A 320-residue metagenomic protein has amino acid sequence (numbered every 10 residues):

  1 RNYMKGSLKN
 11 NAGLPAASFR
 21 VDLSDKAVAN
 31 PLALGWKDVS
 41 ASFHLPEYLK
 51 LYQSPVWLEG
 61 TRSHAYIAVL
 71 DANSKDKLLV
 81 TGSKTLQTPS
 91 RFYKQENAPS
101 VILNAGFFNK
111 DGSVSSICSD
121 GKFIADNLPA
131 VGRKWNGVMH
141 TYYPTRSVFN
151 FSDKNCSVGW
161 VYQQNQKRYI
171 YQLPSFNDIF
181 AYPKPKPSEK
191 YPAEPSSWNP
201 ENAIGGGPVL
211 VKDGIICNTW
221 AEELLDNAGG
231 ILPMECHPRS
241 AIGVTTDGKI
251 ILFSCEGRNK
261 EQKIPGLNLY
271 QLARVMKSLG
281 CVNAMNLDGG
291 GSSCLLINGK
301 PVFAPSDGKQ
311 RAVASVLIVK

Functional and structural regions predicted by a protein language model:
R1-Q164: Zymogen propeptides
G60-T61, T141-Y143, E201-A203, M234-H237 (+1 more regions): Short solvent-exposed loop/turn micro-motifs enriched in small/polar/acidic residues
R62-I67, R146, G205-G207, H237-A241 (+1 more regions): Short glycine-rich loop/turn motifs
T88-F92, K167-P174, G229-G230, E261-L267: A short, polar/proline- and glycine-enriched secondary-structure boundary/capping micro-motif
N97-P99, T145-R146, K154, G205-G206 (+3 more regions): Short coil/turn connectors at secondary-structure junctions
G112-I231: Active-site-adjacent helix-turn-beta-strand microarchitecture at beta-sheet edges that either contains or buttresses
G112-M139, C217-N283, S292-K320: Conserved, well-ordered active-site substructure
